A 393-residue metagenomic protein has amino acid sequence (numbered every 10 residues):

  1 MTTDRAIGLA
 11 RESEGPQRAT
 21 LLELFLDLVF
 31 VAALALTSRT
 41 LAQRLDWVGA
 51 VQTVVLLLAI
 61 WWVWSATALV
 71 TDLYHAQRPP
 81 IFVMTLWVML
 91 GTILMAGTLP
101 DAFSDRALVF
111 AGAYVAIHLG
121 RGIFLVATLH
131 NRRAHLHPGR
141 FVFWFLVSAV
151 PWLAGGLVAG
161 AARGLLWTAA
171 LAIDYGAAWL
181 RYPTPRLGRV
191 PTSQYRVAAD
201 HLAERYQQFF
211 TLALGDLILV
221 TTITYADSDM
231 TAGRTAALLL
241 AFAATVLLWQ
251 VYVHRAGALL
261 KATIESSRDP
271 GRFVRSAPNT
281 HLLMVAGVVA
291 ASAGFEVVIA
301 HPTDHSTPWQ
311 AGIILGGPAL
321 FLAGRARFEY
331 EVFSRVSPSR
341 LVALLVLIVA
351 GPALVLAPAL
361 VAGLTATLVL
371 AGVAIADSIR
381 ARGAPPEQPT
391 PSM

Functional and structural regions predicted by a protein language model:
M1-F25, V29, A35, V54-Y74 (+9 more regions): Predominantly late transmembrane helices and immediately cytosolic-facing juxtamembrane segments
T37-V48: A short alpha/beta connector and helix-capping loop motif
V48-V54: Short secondary-structure junction/hinge motifs that connect adjacent elements
G160-L166, A357-T367: Loop-to-transmembrane alpha-helix initiation sites
E331-R335, A350-G363: Membrane-helix boundary connector in multi-pass membrane proteins
